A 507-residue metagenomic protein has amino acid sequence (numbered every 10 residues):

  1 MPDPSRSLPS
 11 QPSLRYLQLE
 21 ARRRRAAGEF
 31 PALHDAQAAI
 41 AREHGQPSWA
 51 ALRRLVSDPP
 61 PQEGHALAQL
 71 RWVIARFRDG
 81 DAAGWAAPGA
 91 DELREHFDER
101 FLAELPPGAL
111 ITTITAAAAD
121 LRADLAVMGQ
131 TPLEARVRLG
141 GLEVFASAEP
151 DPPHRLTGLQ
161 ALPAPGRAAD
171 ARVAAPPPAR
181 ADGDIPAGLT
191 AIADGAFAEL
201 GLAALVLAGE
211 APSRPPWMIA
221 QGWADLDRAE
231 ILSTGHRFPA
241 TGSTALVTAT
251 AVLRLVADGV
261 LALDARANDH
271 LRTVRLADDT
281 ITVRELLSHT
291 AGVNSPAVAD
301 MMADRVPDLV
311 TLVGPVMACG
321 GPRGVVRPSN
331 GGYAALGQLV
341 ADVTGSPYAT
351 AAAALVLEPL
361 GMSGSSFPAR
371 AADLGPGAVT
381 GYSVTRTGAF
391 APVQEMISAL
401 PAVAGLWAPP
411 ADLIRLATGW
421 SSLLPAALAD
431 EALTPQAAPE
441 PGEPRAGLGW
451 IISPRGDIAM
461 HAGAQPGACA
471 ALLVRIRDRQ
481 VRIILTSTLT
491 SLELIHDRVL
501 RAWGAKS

Functional and structural regions predicted by a protein language model:
P2-Q69, T131: Intrinsically disordered, low-complexity eukaryotic regions enriched in glycine, serine and charged residues
G45, A245, P409: Short, conserved phosphate/pyrophosphate- and ester-handling motifs at nucleotide-, phospho-/glycolipid
P60-W72, E134-I219, A341-S346, T350-A354 (+2 more regions): Catalytic loop of the DD-peptidase/beta-lactamase superfamily, centered on the K-T-G motif and neighboring
A66-E99, E199: Short acidic-aromatic low-complexity motifs
G84-G129: Short solvent-exposed beta->alpha transition segments
D98, G158, P163-G166, A198-L205 (+4 more regions): Short active-site loop at a secondary-structure junction that contains or immediately precedes the catalytic residue(s)
A220, L232-F238, S295-L374, Q394 (+1 more regions): Catalytic-site signature segments of enzymes, centered on catalytic residues
P239-S243, L255-V298, D342-G381, S422-L424: Active-site helix/loop module of the DD-peptidase/beta-lactamase fold, centered on the serine-lysine SxxK catalytic
